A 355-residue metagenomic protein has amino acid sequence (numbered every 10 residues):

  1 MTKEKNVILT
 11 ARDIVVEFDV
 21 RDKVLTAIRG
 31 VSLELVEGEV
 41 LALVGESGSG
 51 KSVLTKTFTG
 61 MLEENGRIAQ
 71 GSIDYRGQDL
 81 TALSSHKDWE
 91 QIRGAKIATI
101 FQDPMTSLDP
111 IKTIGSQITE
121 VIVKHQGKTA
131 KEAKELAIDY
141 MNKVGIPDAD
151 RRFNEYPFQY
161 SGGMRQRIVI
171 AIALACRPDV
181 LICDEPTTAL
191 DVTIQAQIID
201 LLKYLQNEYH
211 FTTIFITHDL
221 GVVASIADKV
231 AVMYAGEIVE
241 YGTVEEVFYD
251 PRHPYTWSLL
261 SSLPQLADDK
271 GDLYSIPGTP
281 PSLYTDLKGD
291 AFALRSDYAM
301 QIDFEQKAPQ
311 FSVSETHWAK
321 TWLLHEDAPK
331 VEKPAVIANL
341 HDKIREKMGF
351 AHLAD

Functional and structural regions predicted by a protein language model:
V7, P147-D150, T243-A351: Short catalytic/signature loops enriched in Gly
V44-G45: The feature captures the beta-strand-to-loop junction immediately N-terminal to the Walker
I68-D79: Conserved ABC transporter NBD signature motif
Q78-D79, E132-R151: Conserved ABC ATPase "signature" region
L80-A98, K124, E246-P251, L283-L287: ABC ATPase NBD coupling module
A175-D179: A short, proline-enriched helix->beta-strand linker immediately N-terminal to the Walker B motif in ABC-type P-loop
I182-P186, L190, I194-D272: P-loop NTP-binding/switch modules centered on Walker-like glycine-rich loops
